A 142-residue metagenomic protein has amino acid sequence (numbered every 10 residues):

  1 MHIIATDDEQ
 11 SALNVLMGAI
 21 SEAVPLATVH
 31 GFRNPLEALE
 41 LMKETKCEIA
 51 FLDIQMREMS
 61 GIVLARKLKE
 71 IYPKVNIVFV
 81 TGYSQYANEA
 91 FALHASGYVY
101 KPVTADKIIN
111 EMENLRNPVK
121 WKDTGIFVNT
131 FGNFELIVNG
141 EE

Functional and structural regions predicted by a protein language model:
M1-A12, L16-I20, A50: Conserved acidic segment of CheY-like receiver
D7, H30-R33: Short beta-to-alpha connector loops in regulatory alpha/beta signaling domains
E22, P35-P118: CheY-like receiver
V24-V29: A generic structural motif
A105-E142: Short boundary/linker motifs that mark transitions into or out of structured domains
